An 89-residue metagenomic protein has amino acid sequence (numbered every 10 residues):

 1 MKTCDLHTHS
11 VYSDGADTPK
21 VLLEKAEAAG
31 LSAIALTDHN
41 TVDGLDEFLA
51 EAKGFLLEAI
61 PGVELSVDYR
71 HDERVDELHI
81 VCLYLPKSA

Functional and structural regions predicted by a protein language model:
M1-D76: An N-terminally biased module of ancient metal coordination in phosphate/nucleic-acid-related enzymes
H71-A89: Active-site gating loops and adjacent loop-to-helix segments of metal-dependent hydrolytic enzymes
